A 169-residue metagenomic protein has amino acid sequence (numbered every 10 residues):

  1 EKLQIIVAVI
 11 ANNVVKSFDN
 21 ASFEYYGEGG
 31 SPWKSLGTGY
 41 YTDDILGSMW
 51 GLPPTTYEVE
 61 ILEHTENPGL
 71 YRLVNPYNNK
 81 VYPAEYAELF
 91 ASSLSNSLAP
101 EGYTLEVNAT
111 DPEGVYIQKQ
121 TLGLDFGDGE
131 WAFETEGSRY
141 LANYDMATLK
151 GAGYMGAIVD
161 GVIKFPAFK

Functional and structural regions predicted by a protein language model:
K2-K169: Ser/Thr/Gly/Pro-rich, low-complexity flexible regions
